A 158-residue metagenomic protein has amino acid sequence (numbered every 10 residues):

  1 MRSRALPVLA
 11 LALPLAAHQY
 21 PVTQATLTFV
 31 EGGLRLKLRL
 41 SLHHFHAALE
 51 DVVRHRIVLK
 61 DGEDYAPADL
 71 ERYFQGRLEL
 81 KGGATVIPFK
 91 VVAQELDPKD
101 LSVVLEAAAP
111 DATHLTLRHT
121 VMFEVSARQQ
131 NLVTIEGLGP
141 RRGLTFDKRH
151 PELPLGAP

Functional and structural regions predicted by a protein language model:
M1-P7: Bacterial N-terminal signal peptides that target proteins for export
P7-L9, T23: Intrinsically disordered, low-complexity segments enriched in polar/charged small residues
L9-A17: Hydrophobic h-region of N-terminal signal peptides that target proteins for export in Gram-negative bacteria
A17-P158: N-terminal soluble domains immediately following signal/targeting peptides that reside in extracytoplasmic
